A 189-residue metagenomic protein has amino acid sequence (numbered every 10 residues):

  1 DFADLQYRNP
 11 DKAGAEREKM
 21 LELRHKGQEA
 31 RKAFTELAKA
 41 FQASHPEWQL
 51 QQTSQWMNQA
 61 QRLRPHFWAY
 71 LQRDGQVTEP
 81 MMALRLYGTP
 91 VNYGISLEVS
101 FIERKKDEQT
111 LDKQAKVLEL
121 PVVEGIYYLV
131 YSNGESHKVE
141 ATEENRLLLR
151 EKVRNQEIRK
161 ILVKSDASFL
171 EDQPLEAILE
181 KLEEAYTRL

Functional and structural regions predicted by a protein language model:
D1-H45, H137-L189: Long, solvent-exposed, polar/charged low-complexity segments
H25, T89-E151: Compact, glycine/acidic-enriched structural inserts
Q42-H45, Q76, T89: Short, solvent-exposed loop/edge-beta patches enriched in aromatic
A43, W48-L50, E124-Y127: Short glycine-aromatic motifs
Q49-L86: Amphipathic, interaction-prone secondary-structure segments
H66, P90-G94, K160: A generic structural signal for beta-strand entry/edge sites
R73-G75, L86-G88, V99-E103, A167: Short, flexible loop/turn elements at secondary-structure junctions
V77-E79, E103-Q109, L170-E171: Short, surface-exposed beta-strand/loop "edge" segments at domain boundaries and coil↔beta transitions
